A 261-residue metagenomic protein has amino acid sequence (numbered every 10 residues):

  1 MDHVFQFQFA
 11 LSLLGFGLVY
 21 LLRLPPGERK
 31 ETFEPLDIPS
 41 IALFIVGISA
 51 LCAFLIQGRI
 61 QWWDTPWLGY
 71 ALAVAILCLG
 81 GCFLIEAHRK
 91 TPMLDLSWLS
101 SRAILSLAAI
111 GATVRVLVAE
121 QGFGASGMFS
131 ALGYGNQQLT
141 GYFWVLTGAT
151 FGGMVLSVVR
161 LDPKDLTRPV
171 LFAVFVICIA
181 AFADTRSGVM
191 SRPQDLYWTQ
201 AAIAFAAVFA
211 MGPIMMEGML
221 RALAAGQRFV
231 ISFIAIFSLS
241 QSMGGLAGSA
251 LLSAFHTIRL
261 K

Functional and structural regions predicted by a protein language model:
D2-A109: Hydrophobic transmembrane-helix bundles of small-molecule transporters
T91-L260: 12-transmembrane solute porter fold
